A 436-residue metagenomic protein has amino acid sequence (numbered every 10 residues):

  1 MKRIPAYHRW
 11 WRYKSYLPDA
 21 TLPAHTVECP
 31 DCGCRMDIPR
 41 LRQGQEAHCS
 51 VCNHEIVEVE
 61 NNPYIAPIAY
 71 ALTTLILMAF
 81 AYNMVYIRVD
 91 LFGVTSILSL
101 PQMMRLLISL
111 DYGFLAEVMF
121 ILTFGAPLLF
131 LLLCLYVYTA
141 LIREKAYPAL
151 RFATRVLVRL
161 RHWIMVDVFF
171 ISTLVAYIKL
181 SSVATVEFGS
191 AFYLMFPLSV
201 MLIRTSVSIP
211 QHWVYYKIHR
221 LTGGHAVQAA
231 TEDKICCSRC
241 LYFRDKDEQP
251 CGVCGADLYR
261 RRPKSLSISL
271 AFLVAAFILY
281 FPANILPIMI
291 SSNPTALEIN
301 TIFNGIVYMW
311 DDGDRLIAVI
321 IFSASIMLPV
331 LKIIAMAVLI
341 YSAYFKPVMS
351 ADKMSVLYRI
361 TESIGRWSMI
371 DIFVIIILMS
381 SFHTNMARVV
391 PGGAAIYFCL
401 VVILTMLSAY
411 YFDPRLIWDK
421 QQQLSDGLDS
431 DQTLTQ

Functional and structural regions predicted by a protein language model:
M1-Q436: Long C-terminal interaction/binding lobes of large macromolecular proteins
